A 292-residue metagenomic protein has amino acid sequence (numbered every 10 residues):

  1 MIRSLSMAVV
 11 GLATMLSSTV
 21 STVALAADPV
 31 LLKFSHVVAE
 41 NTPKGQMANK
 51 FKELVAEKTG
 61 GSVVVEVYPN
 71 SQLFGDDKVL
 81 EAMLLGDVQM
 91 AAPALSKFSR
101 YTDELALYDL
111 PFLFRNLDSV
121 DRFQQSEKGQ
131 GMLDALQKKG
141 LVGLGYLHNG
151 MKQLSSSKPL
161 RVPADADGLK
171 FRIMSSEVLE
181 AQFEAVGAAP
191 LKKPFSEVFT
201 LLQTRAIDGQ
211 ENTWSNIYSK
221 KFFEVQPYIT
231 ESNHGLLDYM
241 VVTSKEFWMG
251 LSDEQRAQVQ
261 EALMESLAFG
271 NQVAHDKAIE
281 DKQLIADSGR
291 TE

Functional and structural regions predicted by a protein language model:
M1-S4: Positively charged n-region of N-terminal signal peptides that target proteins for export
G11, A26-S119, E127-E292: N-terminal secretory/targeting leader peptides
T14-A24: C-terminal segment of classical bacterial N-terminal signal peptides
R122: Short beta-strand-centered segments that line the small-molecule binding cleft or hinge of alpha/beta clamshell
